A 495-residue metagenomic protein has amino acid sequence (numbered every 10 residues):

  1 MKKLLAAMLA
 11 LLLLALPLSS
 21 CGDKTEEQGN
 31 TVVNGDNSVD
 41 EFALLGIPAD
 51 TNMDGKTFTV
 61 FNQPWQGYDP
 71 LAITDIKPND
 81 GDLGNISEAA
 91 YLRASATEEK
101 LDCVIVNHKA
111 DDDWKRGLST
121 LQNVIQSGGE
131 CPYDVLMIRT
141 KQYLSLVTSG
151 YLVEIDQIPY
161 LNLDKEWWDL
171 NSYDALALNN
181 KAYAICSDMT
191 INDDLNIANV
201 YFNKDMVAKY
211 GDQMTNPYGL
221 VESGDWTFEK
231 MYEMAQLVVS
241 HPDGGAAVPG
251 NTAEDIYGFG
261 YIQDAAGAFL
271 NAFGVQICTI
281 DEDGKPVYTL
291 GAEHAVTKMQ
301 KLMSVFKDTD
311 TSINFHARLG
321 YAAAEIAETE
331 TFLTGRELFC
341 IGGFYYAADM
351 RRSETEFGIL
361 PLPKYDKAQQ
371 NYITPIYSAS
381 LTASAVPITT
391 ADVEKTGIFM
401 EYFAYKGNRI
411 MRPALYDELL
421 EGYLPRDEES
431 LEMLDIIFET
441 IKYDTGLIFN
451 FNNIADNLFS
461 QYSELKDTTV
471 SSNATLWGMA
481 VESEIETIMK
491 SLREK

Functional and structural regions predicted by a protein language model:
L4-L9, A15-S149, I410, V470-K495: Conserved N-terminal structural module of periplasmic/extracytoplasmic solute-binding proteins
E41-L44, F202, L302-K307, E337-F339 (+2 more regions): Bilobed periplasmic-binding protein/Venus flytrap-like ligand-binding cleft at the lobe interface of extracytoplasmic
T59-N62, E130-D134, T140, L178-V200 (+2 more regions): Extracytoplasmic/periplasmic solute-binding protein
L121-Q126, C131-D134, I138-K141, Y151-D156 (+6 more regions): A structural signal for short loop-to-beta-strand junctions that line the ligand-binding cleft of periplasmic/secreted
L146-D156, D349-Q369: Ligand-binding "clamshell"
Y160-W168, V221-S223, P249-G250, Q276-T297 (+1 more regions): Short, solvent-exposed loop/beta-turn-alpha elements that line the ligand-binding surface or hinge of extracytoplasmic
Y232-A235, L270-N271, V275-Y321: Glycine-centered hinge/linker elements that transmit conformational signals in sensory and ligand-binding systems
A385-G397, Y405-K495: Conserved C-terminal helix/tail region of periplasmic/extracytoplasmic solute-binding proteins
